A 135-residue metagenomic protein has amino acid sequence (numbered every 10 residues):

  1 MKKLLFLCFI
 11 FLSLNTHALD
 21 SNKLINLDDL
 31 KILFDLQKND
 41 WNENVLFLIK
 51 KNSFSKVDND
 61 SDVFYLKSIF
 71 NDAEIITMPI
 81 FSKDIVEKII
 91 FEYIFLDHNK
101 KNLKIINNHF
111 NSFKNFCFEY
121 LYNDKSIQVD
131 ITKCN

Functional and structural regions predicted by a protein language model:
M1-D20: Classical Sec-dependent N-terminal signal peptides that target proteins to the secretory pathway
K2-K3, K88, K133: Basic side chains
N15-N107, K114-N115: Short helix/turn-capping signatures at newly exposed starts of structured segments
F116-K125: Short, exposed beta-strand-loop hairpins at the edges of beta-sheets in extracellular/periplasmic proteins
D124-N135: Short, low-complexity, Pro/Ser/Thr/Gly-rich segments in the mature regions of secreted, periplasmic
